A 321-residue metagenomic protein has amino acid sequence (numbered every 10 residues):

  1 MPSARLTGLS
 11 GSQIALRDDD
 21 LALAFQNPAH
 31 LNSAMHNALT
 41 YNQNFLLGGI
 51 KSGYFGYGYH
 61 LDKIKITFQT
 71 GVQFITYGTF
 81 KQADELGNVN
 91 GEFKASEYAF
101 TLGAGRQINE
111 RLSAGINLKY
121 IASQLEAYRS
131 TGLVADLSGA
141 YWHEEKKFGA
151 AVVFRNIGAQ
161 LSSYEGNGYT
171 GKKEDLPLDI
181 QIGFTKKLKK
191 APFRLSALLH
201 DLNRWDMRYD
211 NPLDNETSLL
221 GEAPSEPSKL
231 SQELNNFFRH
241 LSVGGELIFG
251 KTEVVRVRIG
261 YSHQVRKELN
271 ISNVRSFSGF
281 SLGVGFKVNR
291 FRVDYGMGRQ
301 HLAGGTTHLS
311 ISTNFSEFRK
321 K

Functional and structural regions predicted by a protein language model:
M1-K321: Subset of outer-membrane beta-barrel
